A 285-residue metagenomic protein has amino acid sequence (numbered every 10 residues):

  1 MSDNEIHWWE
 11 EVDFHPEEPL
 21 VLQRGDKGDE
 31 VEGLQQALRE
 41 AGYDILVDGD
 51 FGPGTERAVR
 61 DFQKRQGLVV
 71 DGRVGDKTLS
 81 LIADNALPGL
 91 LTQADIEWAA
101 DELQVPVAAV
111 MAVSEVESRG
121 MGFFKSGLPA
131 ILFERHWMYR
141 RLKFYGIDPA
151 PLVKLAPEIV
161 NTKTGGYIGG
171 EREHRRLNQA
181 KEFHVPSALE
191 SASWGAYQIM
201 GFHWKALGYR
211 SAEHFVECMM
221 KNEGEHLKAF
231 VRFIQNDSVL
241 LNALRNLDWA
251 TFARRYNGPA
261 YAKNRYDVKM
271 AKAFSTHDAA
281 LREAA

Functional and structural regions predicted by a protein language model:
M1-S2, L81: Cysteine-nucleophile amide-bond enzymes
S2-G49, E190, E213, M219-G224: Acidic, Ser/Thr/Pro/Gly-enriched interdomain connector segments
D13, V21, R73-D76, N85-E283: Catalytic glycan-binding domains that act on GlcNAc-containing polysaccharides
V21-E32, Q36-L81, L103, R245-N246: Short acidic, glycine/serine/threonine-rich helix-capping segments at coil-helix boundaries
